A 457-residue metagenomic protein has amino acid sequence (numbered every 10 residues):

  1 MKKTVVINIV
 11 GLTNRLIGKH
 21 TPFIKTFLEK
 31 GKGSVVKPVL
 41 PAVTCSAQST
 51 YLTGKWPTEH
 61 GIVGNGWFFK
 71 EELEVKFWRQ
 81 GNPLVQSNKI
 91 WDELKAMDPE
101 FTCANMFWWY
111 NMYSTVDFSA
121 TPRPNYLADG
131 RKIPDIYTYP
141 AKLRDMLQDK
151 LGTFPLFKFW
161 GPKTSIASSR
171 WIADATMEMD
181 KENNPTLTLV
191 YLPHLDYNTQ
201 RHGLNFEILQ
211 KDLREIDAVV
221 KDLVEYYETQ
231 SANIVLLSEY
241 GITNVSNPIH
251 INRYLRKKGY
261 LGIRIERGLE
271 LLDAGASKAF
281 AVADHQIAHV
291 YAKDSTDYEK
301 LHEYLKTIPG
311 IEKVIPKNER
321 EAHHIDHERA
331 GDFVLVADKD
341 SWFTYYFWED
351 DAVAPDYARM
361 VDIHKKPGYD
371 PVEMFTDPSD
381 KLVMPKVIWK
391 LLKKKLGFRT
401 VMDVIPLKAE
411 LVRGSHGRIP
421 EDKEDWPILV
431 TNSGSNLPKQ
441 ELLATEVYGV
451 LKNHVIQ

Functional and structural regions predicted by a protein language model:
K2-N14, F27, Y51, L94 (+9 more regions): Beta-strand elements within well-structured catalytic alpha/beta cores of enzymes that handle phosphate/sulfate esters
V5-I9, E29-V35, T44-T50, G66-R79 (+2 more regions): Glycine-/proline-rich flexible loop or hinge segments
G11-N14, P41-A42, P57, W108-Y113 (+4 more regions): Short, solvent-exposed loop/turn segments at secondary-structure junctions
I17-E59, A104: Short, structured active-site-proximal loop/turn typified by the sulfatase FGly-forming signature C/S-X-P-X-R
G18-K19, R201-L204, Q440-L442: Short, solvent-exposed loop/turn segments at secondary-structure boundaries
K19, A42-V43, W67-P83, S87-N88 (+2 more regions): Secreted, luminal/periplasmic, and some membrane-associated catalytic domains that remodel anionic oxygen-ester
K55-G203, E215, S277-V282, Q286-K293 (+7 more regions): His/Asp/Glu-rich, glycine-adjacent segments that coordinate divalent cations and/or stabilize oxyanion chemistry on
V412-T431: Short glycine/proline-rich, acidic loop/turn segments that cap or connect secondary-structure elements
